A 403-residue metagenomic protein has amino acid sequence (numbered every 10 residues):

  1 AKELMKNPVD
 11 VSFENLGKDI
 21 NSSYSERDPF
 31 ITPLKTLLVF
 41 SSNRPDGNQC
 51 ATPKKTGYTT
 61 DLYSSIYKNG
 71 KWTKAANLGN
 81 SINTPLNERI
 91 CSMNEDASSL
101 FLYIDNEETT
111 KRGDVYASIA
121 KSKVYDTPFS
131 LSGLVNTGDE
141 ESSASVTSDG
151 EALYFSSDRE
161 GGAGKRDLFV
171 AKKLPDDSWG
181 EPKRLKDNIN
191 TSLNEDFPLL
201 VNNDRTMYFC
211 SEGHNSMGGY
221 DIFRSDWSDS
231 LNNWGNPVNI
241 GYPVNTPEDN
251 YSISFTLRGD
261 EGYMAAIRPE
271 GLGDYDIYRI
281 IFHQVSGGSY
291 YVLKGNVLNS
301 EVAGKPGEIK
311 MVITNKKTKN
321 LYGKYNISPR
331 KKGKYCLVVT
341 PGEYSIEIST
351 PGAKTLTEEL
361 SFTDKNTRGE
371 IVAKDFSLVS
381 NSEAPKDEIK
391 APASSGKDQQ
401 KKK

Functional and structural regions predicted by a protein language model:
A1-N296, S300-P306, K317-N320, Y325-E347 (+1 more regions): Short, conserved micro-motifs composed of acidic
M311-N315: Conserved aromatic beta-strand anchor motif in extracellular beta-sandwich/beta-rich domains
K401-K403: Short, solvent-exposed mixed-charge patches
